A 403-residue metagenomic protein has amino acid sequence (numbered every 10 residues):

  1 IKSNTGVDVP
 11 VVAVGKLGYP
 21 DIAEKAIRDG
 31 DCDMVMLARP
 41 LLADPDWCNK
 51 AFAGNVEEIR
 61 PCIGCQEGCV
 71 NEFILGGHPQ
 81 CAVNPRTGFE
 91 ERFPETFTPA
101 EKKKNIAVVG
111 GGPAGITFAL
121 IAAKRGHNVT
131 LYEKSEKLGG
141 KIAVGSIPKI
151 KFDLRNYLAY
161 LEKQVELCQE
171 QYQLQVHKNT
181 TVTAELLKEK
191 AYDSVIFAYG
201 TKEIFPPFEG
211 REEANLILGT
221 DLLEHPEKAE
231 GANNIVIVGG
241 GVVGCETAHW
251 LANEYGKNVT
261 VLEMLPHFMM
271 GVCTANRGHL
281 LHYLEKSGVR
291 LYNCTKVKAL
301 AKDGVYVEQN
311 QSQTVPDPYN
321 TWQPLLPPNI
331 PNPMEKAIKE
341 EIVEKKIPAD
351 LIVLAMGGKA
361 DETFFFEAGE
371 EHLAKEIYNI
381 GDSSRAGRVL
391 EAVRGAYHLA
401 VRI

Functional and structural regions predicted by a protein language model:
I1-P10, D31, Q164-V176, S287-R290 (+1 more regions): A structural motif corresponding to the C-terminal end of an alpha-helix and its immediate exit/capping segment
I1-V109, P113, T117-V129, K137 (+2 more regions): Flavin-dependent oxidoreductase catalytic cores
S3-G6, R28, K124, L167 (+3 more regions): Residues at the C-terminal ends
I27, K103-K134, H177-K188, Y199-E212 (+5 more regions): Rossmann-like dinucleotide/flavin-binding elements
C32, Y192-D193, A349-D350: Local beta-strand N-terminus motif with an aromatic residue
N128-Q175, A248-V297, S384: Rossmann-like dinucleotide-binding cores of NAD(P)H-dependent redox enzymes
Y160-I204, K298-E308, Q313, V353-A355: Feature captures the FAD/FMN-dependent oxidoreductase FAD-binding
V289-N293, A301-K302, Y306-P328: Internal, charge-rich low-complexity segments
